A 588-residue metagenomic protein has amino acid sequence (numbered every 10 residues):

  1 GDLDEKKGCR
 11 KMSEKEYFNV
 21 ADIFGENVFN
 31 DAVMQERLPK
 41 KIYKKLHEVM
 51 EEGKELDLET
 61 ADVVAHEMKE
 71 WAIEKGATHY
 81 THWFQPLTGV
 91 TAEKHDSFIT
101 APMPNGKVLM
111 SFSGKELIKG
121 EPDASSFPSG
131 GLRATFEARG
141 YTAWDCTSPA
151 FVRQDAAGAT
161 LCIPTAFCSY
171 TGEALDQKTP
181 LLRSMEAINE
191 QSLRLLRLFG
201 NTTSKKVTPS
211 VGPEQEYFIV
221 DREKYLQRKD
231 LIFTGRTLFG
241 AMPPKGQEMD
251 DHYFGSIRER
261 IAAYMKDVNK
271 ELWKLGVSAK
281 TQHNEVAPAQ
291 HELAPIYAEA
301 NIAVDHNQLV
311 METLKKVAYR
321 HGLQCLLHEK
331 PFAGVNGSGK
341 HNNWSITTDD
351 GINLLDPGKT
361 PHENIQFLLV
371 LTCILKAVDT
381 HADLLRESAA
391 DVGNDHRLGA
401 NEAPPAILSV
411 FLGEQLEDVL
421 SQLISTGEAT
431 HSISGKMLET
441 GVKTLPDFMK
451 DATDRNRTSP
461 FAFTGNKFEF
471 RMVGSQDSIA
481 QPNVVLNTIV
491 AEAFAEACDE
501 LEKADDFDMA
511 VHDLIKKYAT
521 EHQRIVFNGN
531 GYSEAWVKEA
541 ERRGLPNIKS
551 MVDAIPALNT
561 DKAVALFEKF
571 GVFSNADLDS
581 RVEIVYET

Functional and structural regions predicted by a protein language model:
G1-K11: Short, Lys/Arg-enriched N-terminal segments with co-localized hydrophobic residues within the first ~10-30 amino acids
S13-Y17, T135-Y141, D155: N-terminal hydrophobic targeting/anchoring segments and the immediately downstream early-domain regions of hydrolases
I23-A138: Active-site core of metal-dependent hydrolases
D62, Q85, K115, N284-E285 (+2 more regions): Residue-level "edge-of-site" marker
H82-Q85, K340-W344: Histidine-centered catalytic micro-motifs
R139-L327, N336-G339, I346-V582: Glycine-rich, acidic/polar active-site loops that bind/position phosphate-bearing ligands
T588: C-terminal substrate/ligand-recognition segments
